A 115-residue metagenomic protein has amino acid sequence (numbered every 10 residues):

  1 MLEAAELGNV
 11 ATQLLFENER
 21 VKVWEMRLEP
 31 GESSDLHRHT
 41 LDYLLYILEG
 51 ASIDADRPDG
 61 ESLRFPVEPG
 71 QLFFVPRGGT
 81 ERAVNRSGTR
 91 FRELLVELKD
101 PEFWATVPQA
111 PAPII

Functional and structural regions predicted by a protein language model:
L2-L36, T40: N-terminal first-folded block
W24, S33-S34, A51-D56, L72: Short beta-strand segments in beta-sandwich/barrel cores
S34-L36, D54-A55, T80-S87: Short beta-strand His + acidic residue motifs that chelate non-heme Fe in jelly-roll/DSBH and cupin folds
R38-D54: Short, conserved beta-strand element in jelly-roll/cupin
D59-R77: Short acidic-glycine-tyrosine-enriched beta hairpin
E68, R77-P101: Ligand-binding loop in jelly-roll beta-barrel domains
W104-I115: Extracytoplasmic/periplasmic copper-protein system
